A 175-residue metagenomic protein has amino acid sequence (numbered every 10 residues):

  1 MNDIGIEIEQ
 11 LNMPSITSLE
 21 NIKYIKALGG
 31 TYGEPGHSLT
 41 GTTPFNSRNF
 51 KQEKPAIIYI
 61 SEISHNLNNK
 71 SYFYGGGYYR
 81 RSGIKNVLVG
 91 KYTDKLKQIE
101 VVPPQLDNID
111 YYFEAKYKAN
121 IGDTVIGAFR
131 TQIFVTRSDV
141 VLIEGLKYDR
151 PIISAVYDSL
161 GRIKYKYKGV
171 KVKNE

Functional and structural regions predicted by a protein language model:
M1-N49: Active-site loop/helix belt of alpha/beta enzymes
D3-G5, P55, Q105, A119: A generic structural signal for short, solvent-exposed coil/turn residues that cap or connect secondary-structure
G30-Y32, I60, K70, T124: A residue-level signal for beta-strand positions that form part of recognition/binding surfaces within mature
N46, Y59, D110-E114: A general, composition-driven signal for non-globular sequence regions
N49-K51, P103-P104: Intrinsically disordered, low-complexity segments enriched in polar/charged residues with Gly/Pro, especially when
E53-I60: Short coil-to-beta-strand transition motifs
N68-E175: C-terminal accessory subdomain/extension
